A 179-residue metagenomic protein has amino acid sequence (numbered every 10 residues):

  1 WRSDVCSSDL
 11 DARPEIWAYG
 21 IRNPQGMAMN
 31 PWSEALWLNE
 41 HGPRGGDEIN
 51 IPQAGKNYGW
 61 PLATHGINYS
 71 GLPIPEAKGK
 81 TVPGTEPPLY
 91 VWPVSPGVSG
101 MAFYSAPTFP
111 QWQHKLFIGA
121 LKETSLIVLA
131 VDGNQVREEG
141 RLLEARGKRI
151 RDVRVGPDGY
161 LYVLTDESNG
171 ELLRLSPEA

Functional and structural regions predicted by a protein language model:
S3-G140, K148, D158, G170-E171 (+1 more regions): Beta-propeller domain segments
L161-D166: Short, exposed beta-strand-loop hairpins at the edges of beta-sheets in extracellular/periplasmic proteins
